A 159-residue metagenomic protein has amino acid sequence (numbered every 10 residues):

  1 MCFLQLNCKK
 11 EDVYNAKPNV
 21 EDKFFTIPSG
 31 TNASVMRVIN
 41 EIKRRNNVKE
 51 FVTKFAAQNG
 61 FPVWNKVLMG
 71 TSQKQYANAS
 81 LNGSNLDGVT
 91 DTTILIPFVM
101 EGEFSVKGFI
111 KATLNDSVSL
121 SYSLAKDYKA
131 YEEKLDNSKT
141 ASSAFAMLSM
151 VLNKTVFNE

Functional and structural regions predicted by a protein language model:
M1-C2, F104: Disordered, low-complexity tails and leader-like regions
F3-N7: C-terminal motif of bacterial Sec signal peptides marking the signal peptidase cleavage site
K9-E159: Acidic/polar, low-complexity intrinsically disordered N-terminal segments immediately downstream of a Sec signal
